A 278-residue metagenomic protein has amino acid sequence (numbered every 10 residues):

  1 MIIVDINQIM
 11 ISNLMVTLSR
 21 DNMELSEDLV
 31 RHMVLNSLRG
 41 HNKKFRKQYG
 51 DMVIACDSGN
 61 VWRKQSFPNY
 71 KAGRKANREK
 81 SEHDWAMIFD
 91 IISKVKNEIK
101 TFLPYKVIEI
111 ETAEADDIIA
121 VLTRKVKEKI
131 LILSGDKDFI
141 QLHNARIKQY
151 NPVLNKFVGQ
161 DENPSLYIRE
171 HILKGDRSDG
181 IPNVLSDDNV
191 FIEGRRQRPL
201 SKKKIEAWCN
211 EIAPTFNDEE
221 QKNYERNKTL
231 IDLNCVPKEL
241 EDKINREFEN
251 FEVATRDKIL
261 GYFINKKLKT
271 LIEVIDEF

Functional and structural regions predicted by a protein language model:
M1-L133, Q141-V158, D232, E239 (+1 more regions): Noncatalytic, basic helical substrate-engagement surface that gates or grips nucleic-acid strands
K43-C56, G73, K80-H83, P104-V107 (+1 more regions): Non-catalytic nucleic-acid-binding/docking modules located in mid-to-C-terminal regions of nucleic-acid enzymes
